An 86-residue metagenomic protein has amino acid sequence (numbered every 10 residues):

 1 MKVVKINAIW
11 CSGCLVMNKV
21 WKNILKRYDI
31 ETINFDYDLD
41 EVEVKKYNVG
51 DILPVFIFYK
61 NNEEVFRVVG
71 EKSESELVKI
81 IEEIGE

Functional and structural regions predicted by a protein language model:
M1-K2, D40, N61: Preference for well-ordered, secondary-structure-rich cores of eukaryotic proteins
M1-K26: Local sequence-structure signature of Cys/Sec-based thiol-disulfide redox active-site neighborhoods
K5-N7, L25, D29-V42: Thiol-based oxidoreductase modules, predominantly thioredoxin-like and allied folds used for disulfide exchange
S12, L39, K72-S75: Short alpha-helical
K19, K46-Y47: Chalcogenol-based redox active-site neighborhoods
Y47-I57: Structural micro-motif
F58-E86: Non-catalytic, surface beta->alpha helical segment in thiol-disulfide oxidoreductase systems
